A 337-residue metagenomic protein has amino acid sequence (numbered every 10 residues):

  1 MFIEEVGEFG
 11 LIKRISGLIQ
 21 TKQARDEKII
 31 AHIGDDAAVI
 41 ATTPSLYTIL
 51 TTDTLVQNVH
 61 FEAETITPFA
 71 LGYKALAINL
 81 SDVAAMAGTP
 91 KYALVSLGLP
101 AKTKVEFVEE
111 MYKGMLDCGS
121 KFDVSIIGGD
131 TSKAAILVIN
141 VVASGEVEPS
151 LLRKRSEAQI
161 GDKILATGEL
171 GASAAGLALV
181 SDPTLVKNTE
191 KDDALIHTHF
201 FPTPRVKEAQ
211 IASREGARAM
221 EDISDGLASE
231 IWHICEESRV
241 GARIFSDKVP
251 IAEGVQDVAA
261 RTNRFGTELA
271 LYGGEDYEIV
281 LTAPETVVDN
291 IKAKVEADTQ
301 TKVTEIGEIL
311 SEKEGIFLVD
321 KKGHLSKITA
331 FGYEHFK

Functional and structural regions predicted by a protein language model:
M1-K337: Helix-biased detector of long, well-ordered alpha-helical tracts
